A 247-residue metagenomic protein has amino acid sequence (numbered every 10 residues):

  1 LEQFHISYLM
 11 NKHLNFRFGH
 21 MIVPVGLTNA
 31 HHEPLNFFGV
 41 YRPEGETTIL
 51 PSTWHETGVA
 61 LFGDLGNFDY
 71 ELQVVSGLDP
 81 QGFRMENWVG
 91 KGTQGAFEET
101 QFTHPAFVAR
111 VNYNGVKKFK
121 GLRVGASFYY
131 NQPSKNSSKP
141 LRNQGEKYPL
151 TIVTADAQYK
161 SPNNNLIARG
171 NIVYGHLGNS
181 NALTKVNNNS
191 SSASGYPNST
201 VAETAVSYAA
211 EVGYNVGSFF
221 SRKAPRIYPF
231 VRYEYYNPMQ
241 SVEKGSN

Functional and structural regions predicted by a protein language model:
L1-N15, T28-H31, N36-F38, N87-F97 (+2 more regions): Surface-exposed loop and membrane-interface regions of Gram-negative outer-membrane beta-barrel proteins
L1-P80, T103-F119, R123, T204 (+3 more regions): Outer membrane beta-barrel
I49, V116-N247: Outer-membrane beta-barrel pore domains
T53, A96-T103, G145-P149: Short, contiguous, pocket-lining structural segments that sit at or immediately flank catalytic/ligand-binding sites
G95, A109-R110, V153-D156: Glycine-rich, charged/polar anion/phosphate-binding loops that engage phosphate groups from diverse ligands
